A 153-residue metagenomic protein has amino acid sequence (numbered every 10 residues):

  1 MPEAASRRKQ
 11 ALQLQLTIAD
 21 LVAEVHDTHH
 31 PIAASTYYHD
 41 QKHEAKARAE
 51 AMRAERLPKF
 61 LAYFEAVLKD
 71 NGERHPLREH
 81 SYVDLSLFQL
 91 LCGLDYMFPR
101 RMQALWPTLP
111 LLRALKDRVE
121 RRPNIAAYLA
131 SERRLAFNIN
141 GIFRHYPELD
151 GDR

Functional and structural regions predicted by a protein language model:
M1, A66-E79, P123-Y128: Surface-exposed helix-capping loop/turn segments at secondary-structure junctions
M1-A51, D70, Y146, R153: GST-like domain detector, emphasizing the conserved glutathione-binding G-site in the N-terminal thioredoxin-like
A5, V22-E24, L91, A104 (+1 more regions): A structure-centric feature marking long, well-folded core domains of fungal metabolic enzymes and membrane transporters
A11, H75-R101, P107-R113, R118-V119 (+1 more regions): GST superfamily/GST-like fold recognition
A19-H26, L61-E65, K116, E120: Structural signal for well-ordered, non-membrane alpha-helices
H26, R118-A136: Charged/polar, low-hydrophobicity segments characteristic of intrinsically disordered regions and flexible loops
E50-L68: Amphipathic alpha-helical packing segments from all-alpha helical-bundle domains
A126, R133-R153: C-terminal helix/juxtamembrane-tail motif
